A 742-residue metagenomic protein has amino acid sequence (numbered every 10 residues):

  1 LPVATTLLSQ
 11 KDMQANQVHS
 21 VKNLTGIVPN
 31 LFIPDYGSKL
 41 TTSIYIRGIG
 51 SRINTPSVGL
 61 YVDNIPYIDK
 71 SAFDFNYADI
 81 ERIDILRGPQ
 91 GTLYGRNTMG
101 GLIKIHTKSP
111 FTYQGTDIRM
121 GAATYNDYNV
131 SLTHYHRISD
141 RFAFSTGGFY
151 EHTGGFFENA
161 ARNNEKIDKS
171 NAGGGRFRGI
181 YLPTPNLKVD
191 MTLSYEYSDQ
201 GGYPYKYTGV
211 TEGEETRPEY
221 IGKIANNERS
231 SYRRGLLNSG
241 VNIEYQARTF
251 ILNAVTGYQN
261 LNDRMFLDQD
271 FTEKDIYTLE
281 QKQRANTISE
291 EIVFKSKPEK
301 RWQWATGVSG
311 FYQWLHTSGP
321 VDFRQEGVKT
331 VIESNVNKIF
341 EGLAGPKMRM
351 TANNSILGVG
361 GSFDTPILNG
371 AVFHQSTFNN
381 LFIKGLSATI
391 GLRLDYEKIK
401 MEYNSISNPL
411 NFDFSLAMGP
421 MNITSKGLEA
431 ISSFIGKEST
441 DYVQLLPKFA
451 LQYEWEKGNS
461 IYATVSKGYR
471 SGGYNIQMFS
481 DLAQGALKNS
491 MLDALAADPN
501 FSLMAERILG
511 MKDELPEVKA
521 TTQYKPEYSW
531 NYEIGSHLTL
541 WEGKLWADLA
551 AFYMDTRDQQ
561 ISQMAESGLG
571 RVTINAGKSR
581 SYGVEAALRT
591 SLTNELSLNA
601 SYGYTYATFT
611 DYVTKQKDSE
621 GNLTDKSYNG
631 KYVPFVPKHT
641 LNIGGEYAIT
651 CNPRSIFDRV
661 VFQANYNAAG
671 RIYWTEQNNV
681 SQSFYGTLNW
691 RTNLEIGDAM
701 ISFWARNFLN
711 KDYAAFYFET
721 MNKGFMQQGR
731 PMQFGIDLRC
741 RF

Functional and structural regions predicted by a protein language model:
T5, K22-I65, E81: Extracytoplasmic beta-strand/coil segments of soluble accessory domains associated with Gram-negative outer-membrane
T42, P56, D69, A78-E81 (+6 more regions): Outer-membrane beta-barrel translocator/receptor signature
D63-P89: Short acidic/polar hinge/loop motifs at secondary-structure boundaries that mediate gating or recognition
T112-Y113, G121, R137-N226, L261-I276 (+2 more regions): Periplasmic-side early beta-strands and strand-to-turn transitions of outer-membrane beta-barrels
F157-K166, Y203-A225, D270-Y277, D322-G360 (+5 more regions): Solvent-exposed loop segments that connect transmembrane elements
N242-L267, S460-Y462, A483-I574, R580-Y582 (+1 more regions): Membrane-embedded beta-barrel scaffold of Gram-negative outer-membrane proteins
K295, E299, A305, F311 (+4 more regions): Gram-negative outer-membrane beta-barrel transporters
Y469, Y666-T675, W690-F742: C-terminal beta-signal and adjacent terminal beta-strands/loops of Gram-negative outer-membrane beta-barrel proteins
